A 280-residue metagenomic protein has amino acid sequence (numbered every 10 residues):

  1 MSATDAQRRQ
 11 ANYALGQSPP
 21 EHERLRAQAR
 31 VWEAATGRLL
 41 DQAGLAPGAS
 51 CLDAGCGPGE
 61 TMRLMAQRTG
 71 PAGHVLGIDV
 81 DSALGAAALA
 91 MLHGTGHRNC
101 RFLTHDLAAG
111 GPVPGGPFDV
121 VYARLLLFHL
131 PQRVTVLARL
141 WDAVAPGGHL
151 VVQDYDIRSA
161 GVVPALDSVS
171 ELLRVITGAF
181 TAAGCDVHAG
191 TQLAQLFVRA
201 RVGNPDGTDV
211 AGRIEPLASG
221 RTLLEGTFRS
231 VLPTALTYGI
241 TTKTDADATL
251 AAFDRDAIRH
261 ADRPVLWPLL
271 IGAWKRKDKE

Functional and structural regions predicted by a protein language model:
M1-H22, R26-A27: N-terminal, positively charged/glycine-rich alpha-helical extensions of SAM-dependent methyltransferases
A14, S18-E21, W32, D206-V265: C-terminal helical/coil "lid" or tail adjacent to the Rossmann-like core of SAM-dependent
R30-S50, L64: Conserved alpha-helix/loop element of class I SAM-dependent methyltransferases that forms part of the SAM/SAH-binding
L52-A54, P58-G111: Class I SAM-dependent methyltransferase SAM/SAH-binding core
P112-V120: A short acidic, Gly/Pro-enriched loop at the edge of an enzyme's catalytic core that lines a small-molecule cofactor
D119-R133: A short SAM/SAH-binding and catalytic strip from SAM-dependent methyltransferases
V134-H149: A short glycine-rich, Lys/Arg-flanked "PGG" loop and its adjoining helix->strand segment in the class I
V151-S219, I240: Conserved catalytic/acceptor-binding region of the Class I
